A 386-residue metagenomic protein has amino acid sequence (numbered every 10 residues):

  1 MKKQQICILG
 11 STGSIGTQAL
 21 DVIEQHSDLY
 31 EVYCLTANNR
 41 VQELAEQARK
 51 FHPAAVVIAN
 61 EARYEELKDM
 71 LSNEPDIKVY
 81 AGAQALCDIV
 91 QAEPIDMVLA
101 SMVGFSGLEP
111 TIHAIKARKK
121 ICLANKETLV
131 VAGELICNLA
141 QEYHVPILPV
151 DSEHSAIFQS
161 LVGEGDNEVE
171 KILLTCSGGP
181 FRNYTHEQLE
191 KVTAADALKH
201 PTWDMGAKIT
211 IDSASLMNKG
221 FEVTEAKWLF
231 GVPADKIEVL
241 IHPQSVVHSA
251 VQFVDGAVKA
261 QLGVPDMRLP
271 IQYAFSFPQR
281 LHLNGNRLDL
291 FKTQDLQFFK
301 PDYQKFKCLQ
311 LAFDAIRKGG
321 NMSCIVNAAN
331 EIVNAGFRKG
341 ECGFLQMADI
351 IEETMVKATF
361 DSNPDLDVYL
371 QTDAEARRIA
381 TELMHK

Functional and structural regions predicted by a protein language model:
M1-K386: Catalytic, metal-anchored helix/loop core of enzyme active sites in primary metabolism
